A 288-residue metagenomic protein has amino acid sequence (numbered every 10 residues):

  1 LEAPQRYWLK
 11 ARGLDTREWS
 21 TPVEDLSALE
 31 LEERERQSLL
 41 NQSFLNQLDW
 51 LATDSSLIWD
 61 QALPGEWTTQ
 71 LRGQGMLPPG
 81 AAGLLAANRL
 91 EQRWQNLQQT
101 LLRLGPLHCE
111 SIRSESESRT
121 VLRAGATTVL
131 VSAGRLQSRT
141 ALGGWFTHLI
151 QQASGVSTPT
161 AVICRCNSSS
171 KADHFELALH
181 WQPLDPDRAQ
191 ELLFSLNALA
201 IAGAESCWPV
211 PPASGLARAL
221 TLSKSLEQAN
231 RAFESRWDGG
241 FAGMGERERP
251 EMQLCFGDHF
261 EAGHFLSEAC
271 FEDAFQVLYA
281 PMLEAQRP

Functional and structural regions predicted by a protein language model:
E2-K10, L14, E18-P288: A positional "C-terminalness" feature that preferentially activates on distal terminal regions of long, nucleic
